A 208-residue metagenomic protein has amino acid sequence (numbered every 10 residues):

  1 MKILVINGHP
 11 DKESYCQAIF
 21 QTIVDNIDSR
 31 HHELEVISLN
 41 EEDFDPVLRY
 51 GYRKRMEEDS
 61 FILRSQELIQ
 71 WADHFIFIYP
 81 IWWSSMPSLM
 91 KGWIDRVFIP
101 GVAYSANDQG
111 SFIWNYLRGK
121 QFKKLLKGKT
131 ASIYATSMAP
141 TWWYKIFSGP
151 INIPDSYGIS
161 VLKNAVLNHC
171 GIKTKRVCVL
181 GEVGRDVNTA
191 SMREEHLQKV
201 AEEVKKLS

Functional and structural regions predicted by a protein language model:
K2, E33-E35, T130-A131, K173-T174: Residues at the starts of beta-strands that form the adenosine-phosphate
K2-H32, N40, V200: N-terminal beta1-alpha1 ligand-phosphate binding loop
E13-S14, D45, S84-P87, T141-W143 (+1 more regions): Short catalytic/ligand-binding loop motif for oxyanion handling, primarily in non-cytosolic enzymes, centered on
Q17-A18, S88-G92, S191: Generic recognition of short, well-ordered alpha-helical segments
H32-D43, C178-G181: A short beta-strand-loop structural module common to alpha/beta enzyme folds
L39-E58, A190: N-terminal beta-loop-helix "entrance" segment that forms/cooperates in small-molecule cofactor or anionic ligand
E57-S160: Helix-loop-strand module that forms the ligand-binding subsite of alpha/beta enzymes
W143-S208: Glycine-rich phosphate/pyrophosphate-binding loop and the adjoining helix
